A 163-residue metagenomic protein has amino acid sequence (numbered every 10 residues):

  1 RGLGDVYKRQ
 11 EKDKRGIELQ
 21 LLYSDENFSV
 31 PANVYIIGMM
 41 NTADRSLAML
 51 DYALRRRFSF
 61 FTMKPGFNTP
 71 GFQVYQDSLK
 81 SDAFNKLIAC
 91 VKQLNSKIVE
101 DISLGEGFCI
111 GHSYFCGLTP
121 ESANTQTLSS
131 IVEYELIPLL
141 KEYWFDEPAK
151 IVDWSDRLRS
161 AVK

Functional and structural regions predicted by a protein language model:
R1, Y35-R45, Y52-R56: Conserved beta-strand->loop/alpha-helix structural units within folded catalytic cores of enzymes with alpha/beta
G2-Y7: Short, small-residue-biased leader/transition segments that mark boundaries at the very start of proteins
R9-L22, M63-Y75: Flexible phosphate/Mg2+-sensing switch loops adjacent to catalytic phosphate-binding sites
D13-M40: AAA+/SF3 P-loop NTPase mechanochemical coupling elements
I36, N41-S46, P65-P70, Y114-F115 (+1 more regions): Conserved nucleotide-binding/hydrolysis micro-motifs of P-loop NTPases
M49-F67: A short helix-turn-beta junction within AAA+ P-loop NTPase domains corresponding to the substrate/partner-engaging
F72-W144: Conserved AAA+ ATPase small/helical "lid" subdomain
D146-K163: C-terminal engagement/docking regions of AAA+ P-loop ATPases
